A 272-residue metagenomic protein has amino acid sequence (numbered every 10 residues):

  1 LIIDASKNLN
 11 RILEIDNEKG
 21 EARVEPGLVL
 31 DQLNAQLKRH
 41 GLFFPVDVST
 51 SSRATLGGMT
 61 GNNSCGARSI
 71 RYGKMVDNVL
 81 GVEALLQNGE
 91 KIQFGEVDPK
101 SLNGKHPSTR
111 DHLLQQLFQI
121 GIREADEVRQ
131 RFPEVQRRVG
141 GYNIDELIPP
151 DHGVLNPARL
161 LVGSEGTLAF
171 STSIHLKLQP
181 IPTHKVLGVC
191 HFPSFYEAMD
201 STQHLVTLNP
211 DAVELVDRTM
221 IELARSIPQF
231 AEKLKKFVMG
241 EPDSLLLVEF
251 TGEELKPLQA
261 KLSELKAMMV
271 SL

Functional and structural regions predicted by a protein language model:
L1-G20, S49, Y72, T167-K185 (+1 more regions): N-terminal flexible segment immediately upstream of the FAD-binding catalytic core in FAD-dependent oxidoreductases
I3-V48, T60, S64-L113, P182-P193: N-terminal glycine-rich flavin-associated loop
P45-V48, E124-N143, A158, M199 (+2 more regions): Flexible, glycine/charged-enriched surface loops at secondary-structure junctions
M59-R68, V154-Q179: Conserved phosphate/anionic-ligand binding catalytic regions in large, soluble enzymes, centered on
F94-V97, L102, I174-I181, M199 (+1 more regions): Terminal amphipathic helices with adjacent charged low-complexity linkers/tails
K105-I148, G153-V154: Flexible inter-domain linker/hinge segments
P150, C190-S194, E249-G252: Short beta-strand-to-loop capping motifs
